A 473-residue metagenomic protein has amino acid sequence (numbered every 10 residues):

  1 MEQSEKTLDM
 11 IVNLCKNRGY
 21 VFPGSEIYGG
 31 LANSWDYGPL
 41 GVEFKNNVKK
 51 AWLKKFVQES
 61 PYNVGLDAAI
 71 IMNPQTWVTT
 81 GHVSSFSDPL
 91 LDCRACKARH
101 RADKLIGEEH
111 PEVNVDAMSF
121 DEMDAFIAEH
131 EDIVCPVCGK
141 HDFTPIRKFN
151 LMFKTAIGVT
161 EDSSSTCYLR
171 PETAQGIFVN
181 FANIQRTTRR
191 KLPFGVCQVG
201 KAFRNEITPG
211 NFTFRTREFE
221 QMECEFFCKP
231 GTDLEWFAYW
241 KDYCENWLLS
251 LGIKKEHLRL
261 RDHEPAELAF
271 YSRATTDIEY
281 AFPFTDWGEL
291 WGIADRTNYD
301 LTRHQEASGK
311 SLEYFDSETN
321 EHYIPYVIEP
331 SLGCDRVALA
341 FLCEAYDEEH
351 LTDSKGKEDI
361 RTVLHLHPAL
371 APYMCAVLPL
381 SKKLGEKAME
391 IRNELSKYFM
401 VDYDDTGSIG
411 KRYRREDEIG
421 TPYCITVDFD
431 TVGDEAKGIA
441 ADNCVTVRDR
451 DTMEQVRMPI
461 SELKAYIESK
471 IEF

Functional and structural regions predicted by a protein language model:
M1-F473: NTP/phosphate- and nucleic-acid-binding module
